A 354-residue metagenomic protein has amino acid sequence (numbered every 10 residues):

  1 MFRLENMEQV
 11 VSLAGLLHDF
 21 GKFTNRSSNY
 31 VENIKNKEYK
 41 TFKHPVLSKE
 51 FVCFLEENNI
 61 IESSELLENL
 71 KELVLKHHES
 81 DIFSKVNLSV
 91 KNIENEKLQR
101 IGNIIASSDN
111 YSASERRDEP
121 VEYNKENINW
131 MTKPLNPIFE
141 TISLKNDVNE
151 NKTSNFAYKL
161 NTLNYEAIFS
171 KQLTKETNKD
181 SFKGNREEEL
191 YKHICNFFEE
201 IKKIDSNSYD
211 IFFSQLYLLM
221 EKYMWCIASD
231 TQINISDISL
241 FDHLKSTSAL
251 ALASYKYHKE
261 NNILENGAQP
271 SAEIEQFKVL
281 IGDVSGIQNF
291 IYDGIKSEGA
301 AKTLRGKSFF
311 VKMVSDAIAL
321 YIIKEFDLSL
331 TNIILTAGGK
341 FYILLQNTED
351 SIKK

Functional and structural regions predicted by a protein language model:
M1-E150, A157-L163, A272, Y292-L304: Divalent metal-dependent catalytic cores for phosphoryl transfer on phosphate-bearing substrates
M1-V52, F156-L160, A167-I233, D237-K259: Acidic/His-rich, divalent-metal-binding segments that scaffold phosphate/diphosphate chemistry
E275-F277: Conserved catalytic motifs of the protein kinase core domain
L280-N289: Catalytic-site or vestigial catalytic-site microsegments of nucleotide-handling domains
E298-F326: Surface-exposed, low-hydrophobicity interaction/linker segments
A319-I343: Conserved helix-loop-beta segment at the catalytic/binding core of cyclic-nucleotide signaling proteins
L345-K353: Helix N-cap motif at beta-to-alpha junctions
